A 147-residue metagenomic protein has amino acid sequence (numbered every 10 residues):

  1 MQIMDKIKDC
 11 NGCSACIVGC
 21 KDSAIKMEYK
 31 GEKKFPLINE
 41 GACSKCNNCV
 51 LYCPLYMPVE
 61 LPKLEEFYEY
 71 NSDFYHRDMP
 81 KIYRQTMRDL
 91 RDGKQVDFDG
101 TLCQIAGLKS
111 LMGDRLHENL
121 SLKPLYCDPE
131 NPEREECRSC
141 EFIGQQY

Functional and structural regions predicted by a protein language model:
Q2, A15-E32, N48-L61: Iron-sulfur cluster-binding cysteine motifs and their immediate structural context in ferredoxin-like electron-transfer
I3-D5, P36: Hydrophobic coiled-coil of the DHp/HisKA dimerization-phosphotransfer domain of two-component sensor histidine kinases
M4, C10, E28, G93: Sparse, context-dependent recognition of short Cys/His-centered cofactor- or disulfide-binding micro-motifs
D5-K8, G12, K45, F74-D78 (+1 more regions): Catalytic cores of large soluble enzymes that bind and process phosphate-bearing ligands
I7-C13, I17, E40-V50, R134: Residues immediately within or flanking Cys/His clusters that coordinate Zn2+ in small zinc-binding modules
K33-K34, E40-G41, V50-Y147: Iron-sulfur-associated redox domains of electron-transfer enzymes in respiratory and anaerobic energy metabolism
